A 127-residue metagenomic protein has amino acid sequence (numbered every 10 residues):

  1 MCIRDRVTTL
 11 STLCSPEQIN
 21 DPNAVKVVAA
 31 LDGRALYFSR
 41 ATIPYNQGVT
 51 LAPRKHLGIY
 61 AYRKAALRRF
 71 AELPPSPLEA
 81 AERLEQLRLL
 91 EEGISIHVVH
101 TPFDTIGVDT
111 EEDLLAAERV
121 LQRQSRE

Functional and structural regions predicted by a protein language model:
M1-I3: Short, small-residue-biased leader/transition segments that mark boundaries at the very start of proteins
R6, A24-K26, Y37, I59-A61: Conserved hydrophobic/aromatic beta-strand scaffold that supports enzyme active sites
V7-K26: Short beta-strand-to-loop element that shapes/binds the nucleotide-sugar donor at the catalytic cleft/hinge
L13-C14, T42, F103: Glycine-rich beta-alpha junction loops
P16, Y45, I106-V108: Generic structural signal for helix capping and beta-alpha/helix-loop junctions
A24-V27, L115-A117: Short, hinge-like loop/turn segments at secondary-structure boundaries
V25, A29-T50: Short, flexible, basic/aromatic active-site loop/helix in glycosyltransferases
L51-E127: Conserved alpha/beta core of the MobA/IspD/sugar-nucleotide pyrophosphorylase nucleotidyltransferase superfamily
